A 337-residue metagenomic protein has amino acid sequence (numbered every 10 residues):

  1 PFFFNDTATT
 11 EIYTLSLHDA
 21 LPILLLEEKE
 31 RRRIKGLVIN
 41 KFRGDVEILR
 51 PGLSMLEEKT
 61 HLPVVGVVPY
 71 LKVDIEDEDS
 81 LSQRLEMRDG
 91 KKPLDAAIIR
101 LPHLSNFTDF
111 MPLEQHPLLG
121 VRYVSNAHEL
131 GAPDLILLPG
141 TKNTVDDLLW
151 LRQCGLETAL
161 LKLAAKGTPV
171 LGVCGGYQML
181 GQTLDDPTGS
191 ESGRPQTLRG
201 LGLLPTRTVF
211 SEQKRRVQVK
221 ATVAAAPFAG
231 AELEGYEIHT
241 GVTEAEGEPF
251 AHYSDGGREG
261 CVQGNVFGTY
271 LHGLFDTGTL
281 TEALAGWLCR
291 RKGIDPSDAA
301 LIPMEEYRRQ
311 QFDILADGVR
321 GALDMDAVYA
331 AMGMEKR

Functional and structural regions predicted by a protein language model:
P1-T7: Right-handed beta-helix
A8-L21: Short, small-residue-biased leader/transition segments that mark boundaries at the very start of proteins
L15-S16, V64-V67, A164-A165: Short, acidic/small-residue loops that bind anionic groups at enzyme active sites
L24-R122, N126-D134, L203, R207-R337: C-terminal lobe/tail of nucleotide-utilizing enzymes
Y123-L135, N143-V145, L149-C154: Glycine-rich phosphate/ribose-binding loops and adjacent secondary-structure elements that form binding surfaces
T141-A225, A229-E234: Cysteine-nucleophile active-site neighborhood
